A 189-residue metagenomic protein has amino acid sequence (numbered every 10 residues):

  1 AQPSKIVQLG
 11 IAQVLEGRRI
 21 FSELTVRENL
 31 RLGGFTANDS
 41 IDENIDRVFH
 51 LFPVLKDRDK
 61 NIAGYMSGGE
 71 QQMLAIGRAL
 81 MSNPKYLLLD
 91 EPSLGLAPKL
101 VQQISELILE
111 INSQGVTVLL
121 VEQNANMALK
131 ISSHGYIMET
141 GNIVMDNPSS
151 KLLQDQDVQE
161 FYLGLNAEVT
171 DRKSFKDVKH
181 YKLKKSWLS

Functional and structural regions predicted by a protein language model:
A1-S189: Glycine-rich phosphate-binding loops of nucleotide-dependent enzymes
